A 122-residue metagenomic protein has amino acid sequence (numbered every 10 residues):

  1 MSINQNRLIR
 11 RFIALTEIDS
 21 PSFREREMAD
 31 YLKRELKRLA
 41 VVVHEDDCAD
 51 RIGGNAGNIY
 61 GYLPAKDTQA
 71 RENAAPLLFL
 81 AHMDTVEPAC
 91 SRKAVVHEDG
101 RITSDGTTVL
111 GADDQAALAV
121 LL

Functional and structural regions predicted by a protein language model:
M1-F23: N-terminal capping segment at the start of a domain
N4, S20-R24, M28, V109 (+1 more regions): Catalytic cores of large soluble enzymes that bind and process phosphate-bearing ligands
Q5-R10, L36, A94-G100: Short amphipathic alpha-helical segments, especially helix-boundary/capping motifs
I9, I13, D30-K33, L118-L122: Predominant activation on well-ordered alpha-helical scaffold segments within soluble catalytic domains
F12, M28, L78-L80: Bulky hydrophobic/aromatic packing residues
P21-N73: A non-catalytic alpha/beta surface segment that caps or lines the substrate-entry region of metallo-dependent hydrolase
N55, Y62, N73-L122: Active-site metal-coordination/substrate-binding segment of hydrolases, especially metallo-dependent peptidases
